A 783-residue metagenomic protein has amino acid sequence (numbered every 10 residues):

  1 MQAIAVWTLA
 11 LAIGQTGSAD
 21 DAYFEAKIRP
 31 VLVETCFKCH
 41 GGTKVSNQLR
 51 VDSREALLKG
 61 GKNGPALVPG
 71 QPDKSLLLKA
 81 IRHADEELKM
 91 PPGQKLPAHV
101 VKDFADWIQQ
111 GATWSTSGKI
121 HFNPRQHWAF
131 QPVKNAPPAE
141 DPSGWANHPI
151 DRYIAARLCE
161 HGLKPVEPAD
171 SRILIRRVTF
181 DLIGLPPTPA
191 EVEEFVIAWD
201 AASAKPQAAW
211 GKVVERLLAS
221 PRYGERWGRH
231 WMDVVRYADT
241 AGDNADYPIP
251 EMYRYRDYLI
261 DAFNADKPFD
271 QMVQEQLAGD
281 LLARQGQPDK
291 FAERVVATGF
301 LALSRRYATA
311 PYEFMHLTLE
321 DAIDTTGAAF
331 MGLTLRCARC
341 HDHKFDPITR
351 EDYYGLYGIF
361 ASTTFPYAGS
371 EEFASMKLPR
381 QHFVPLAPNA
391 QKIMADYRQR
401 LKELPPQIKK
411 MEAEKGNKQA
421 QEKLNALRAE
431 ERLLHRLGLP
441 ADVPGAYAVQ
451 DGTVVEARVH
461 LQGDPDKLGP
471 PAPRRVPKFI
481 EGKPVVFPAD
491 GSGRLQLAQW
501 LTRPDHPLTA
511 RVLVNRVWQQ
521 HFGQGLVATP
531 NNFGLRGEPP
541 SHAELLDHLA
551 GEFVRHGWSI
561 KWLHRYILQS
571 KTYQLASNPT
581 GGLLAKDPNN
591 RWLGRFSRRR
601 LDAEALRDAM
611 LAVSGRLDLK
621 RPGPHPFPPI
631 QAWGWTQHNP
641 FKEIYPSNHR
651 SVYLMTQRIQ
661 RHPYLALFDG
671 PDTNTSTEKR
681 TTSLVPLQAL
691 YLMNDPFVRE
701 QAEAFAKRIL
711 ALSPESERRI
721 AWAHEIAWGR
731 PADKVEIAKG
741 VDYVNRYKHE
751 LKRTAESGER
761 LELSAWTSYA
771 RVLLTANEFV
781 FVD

Functional and structural regions predicted by a protein language model:
Q2-G14: Bacterial N-terminal signal peptides
G14-Q109, T113-A156, R172-R177, P187-F195 (+7 more regions): Solvent-exposed helix-loop boundary motif
L32, T326, F330-R336: Short metal-coordination and nucleic-acid-contact micro-motifs, chiefly zinc-binding Cys/His arrays
C36-C39, C337-H341: Short cysteine clusters
P142-R177, D181-R222, R236-E275, D280-Q287 (+6 more regions): Primarily short, surface-exposed interaction patches in extracytoplasmic proteins
E372-P405: Primarily interfacial, aromatic-capped hydrophobic alpha-helices that serve as membrane anchors
Y769: Globin-like tetrapyrrole-binding proteins
